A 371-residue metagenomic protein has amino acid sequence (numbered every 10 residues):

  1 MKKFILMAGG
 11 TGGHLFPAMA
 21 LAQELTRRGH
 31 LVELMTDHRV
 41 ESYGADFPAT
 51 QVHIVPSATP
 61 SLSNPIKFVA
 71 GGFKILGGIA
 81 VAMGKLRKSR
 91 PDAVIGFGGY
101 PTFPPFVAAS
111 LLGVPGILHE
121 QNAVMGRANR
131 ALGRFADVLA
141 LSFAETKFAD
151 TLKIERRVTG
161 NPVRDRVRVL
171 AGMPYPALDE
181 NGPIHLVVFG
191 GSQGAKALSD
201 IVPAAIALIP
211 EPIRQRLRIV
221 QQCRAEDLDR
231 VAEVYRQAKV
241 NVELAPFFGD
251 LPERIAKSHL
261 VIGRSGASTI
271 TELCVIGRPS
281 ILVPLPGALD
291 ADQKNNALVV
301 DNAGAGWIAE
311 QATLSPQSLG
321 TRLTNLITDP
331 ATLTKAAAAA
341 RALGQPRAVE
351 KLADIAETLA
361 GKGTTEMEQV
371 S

Functional and structural regions predicted by a protein language model:
K2-F73: Glycosyltransferase specificity loop/lid
T26-R27, M35, V40-A49, V55 (+4 more regions): Donor-nucleotide binding loops and adjacent catalytic segments primarily of GT-B fold Leloir glycosyltransferases
L31, R39, S110-M173: Active-site-proximal region of nucleotide-activated glycan assembly enzymes, centered on histidine/acidic-rich loops
S61-A93, L111: An amphipathic, basic-hydrophobic alpha-helix
P91-A93, A256-T271, R278: Acidic donor-binding loop of glycosyltransferase active sites
W307-E310, L314-A331: C-terminal "capping" alpha-helix adjacent to the active site of nucleotide-linked donor transferases in cell-envelope
N325, Q345-S371: C-terminal alpha-helical cap of glycosyltransferases
T332-P346: A short, well-ordered alpha-helix in the C-terminal region of glycosyltransferases
